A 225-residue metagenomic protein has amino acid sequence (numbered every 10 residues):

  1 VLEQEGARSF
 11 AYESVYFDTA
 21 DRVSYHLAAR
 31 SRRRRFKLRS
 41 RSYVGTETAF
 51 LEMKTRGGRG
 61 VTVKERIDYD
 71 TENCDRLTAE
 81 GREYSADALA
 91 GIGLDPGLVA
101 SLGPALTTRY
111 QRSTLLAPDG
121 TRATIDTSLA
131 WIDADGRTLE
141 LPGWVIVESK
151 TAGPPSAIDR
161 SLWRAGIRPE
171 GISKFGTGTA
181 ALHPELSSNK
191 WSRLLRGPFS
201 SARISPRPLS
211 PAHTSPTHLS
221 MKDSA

Functional and structural regions predicted by a protein language model:
V1-A225: Phosphate-end processing signature that detects enzymes handling 5′-triphosphorylated RNA and polyphosphate
